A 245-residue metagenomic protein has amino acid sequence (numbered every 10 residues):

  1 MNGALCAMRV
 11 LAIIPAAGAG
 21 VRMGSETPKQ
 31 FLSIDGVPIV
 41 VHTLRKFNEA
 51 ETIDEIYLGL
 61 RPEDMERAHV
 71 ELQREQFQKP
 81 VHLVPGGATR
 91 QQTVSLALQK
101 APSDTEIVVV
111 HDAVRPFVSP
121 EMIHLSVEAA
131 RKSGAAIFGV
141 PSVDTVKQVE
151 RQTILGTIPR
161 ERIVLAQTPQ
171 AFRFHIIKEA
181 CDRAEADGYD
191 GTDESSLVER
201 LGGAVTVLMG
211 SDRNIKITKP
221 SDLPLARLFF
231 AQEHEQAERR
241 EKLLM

Functional and structural regions predicted by a protein language model:
G3-L11, D193-E194, D212-N214, D222-M245: SAM-dependent methyltransferases
M8-M65: N-terminal glycine-rich phosphate-binding loop and ensuing alpha1 helix
A12-I14, L58, V110, A135-F138: Structural beta-sheet core signal
I14, F31, V40, A97 (+4 more regions): Residue-level signal for inorganic ion chemistry
E66-E71: Acidic helix N-cap motif at the loop->helix transition within catalytic regions of sugar-transfer enzymes
E75-A88: Conserved donor nucleotide-binding strand/loop of the catalytic core
Q92-I107: Active-site nucleotide-sugar/metal-binding loop of Leloir-type enzymes
F117-L208, M245: Conserved core of the sugar-phosphate nucleotidyltransferase
